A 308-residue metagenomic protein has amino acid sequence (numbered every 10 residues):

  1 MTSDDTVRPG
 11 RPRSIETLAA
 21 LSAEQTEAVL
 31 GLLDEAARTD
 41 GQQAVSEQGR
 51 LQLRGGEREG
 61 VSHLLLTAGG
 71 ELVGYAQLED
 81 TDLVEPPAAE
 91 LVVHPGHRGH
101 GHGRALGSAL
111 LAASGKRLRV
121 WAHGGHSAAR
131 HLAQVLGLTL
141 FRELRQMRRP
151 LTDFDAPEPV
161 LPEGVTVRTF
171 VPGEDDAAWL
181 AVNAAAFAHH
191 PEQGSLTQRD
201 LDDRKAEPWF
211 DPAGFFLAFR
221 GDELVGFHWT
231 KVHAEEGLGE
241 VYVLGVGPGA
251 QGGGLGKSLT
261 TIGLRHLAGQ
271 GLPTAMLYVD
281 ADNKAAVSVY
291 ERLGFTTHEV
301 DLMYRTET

Functional and structural regions predicted by a protein language model:
M1-G10, D80-A88, H94-V165, Y304: Acyl-donor-binding surface of acyltransferase catalytic domains
M1-L51, P159-G194: Short amphipathic alpha-helix that is part of the acyltransferase structural core
T2, L136-D155, T261, A268-T308: Active-site/acyl-donor-binding loops of N-acyltransferases
L18-A19, A23-T26, L33-S114, R119 (+2 more regions): Conserved donor-binding loop and adjoining core beta-sheet/short helix segment in diverse acyl/aminoacyl transferases
S62-L65, G214-L217, T261: Hydrophobic beta-strand residues of extracellular immunoglobulin-like
G74, F141-E143, G226, G256 (+1 more regions): A structural microfeature
G99-A113, V243-P248, G252-G269, V287-R292: Conserved acetyl-CoA-binding loop-helix of GNAT-fold acetyltransferases
F187-H233, P248: Phosphate-binding active sites in nucleotide-utilizing proteins
